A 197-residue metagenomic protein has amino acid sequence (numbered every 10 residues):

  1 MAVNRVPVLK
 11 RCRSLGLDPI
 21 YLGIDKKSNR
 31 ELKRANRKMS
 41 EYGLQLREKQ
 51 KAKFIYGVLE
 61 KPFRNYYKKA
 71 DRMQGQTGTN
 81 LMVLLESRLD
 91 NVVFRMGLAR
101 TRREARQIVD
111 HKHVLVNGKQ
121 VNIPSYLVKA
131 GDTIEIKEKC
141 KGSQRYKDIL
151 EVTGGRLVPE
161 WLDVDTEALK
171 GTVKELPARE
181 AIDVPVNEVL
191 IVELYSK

Functional and structural regions predicted by a protein language model:
M1-M96, I123-K197: Ferredoxin-like alpha/beta domains used as RNA- or RNAP-binding modules
R95, D110-H111: The C-terminal cap of the DNA-recognition helix in HTH/winged-HTH DNA-binding domains, marking the helix-to-coil
A99: C-terminal substrate/ligand-recognition segments
R102, I108-V109, V128: Short, well-ordered loop/turn sites that connect or cap secondary structure elements
H113-V114, K119, K139: Short, surface-exposed secondary-structure boundary micro-motifs
